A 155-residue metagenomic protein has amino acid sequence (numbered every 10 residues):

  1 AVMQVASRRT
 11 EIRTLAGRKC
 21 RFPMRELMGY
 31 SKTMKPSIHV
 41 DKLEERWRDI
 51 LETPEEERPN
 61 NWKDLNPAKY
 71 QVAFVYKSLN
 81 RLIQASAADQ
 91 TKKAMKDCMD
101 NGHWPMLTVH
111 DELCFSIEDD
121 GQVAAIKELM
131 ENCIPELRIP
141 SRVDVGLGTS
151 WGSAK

Functional and structural regions predicted by a protein language model:
A1-K155: Conserved catalytic core of nucleotide polymerization and phosphodiester-bond processing enzymes
